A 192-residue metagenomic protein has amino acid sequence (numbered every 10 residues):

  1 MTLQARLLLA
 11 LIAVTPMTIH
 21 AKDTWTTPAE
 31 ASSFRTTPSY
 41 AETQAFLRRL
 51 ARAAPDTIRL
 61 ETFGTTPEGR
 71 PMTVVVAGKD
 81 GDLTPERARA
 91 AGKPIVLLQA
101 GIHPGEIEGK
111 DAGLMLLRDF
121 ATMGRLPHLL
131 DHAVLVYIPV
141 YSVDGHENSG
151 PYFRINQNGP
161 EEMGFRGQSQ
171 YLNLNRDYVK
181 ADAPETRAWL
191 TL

Functional and structural regions predicted by a protein language model:
M1-L8: Bacterial N-terminal signal peptides that target proteins for export
A10-I19: Hydrophobic h-region of N-terminal signal peptides that target proteins for export in Gram-negative bacteria
I19-A21, A31: Boundary at the C-terminal end of the N-terminal hydrophobic targeting segment
E42-V96: Soluble metallo-hydrolase cores and metallopeptidase-like ectodomains found primarily in the secretory/periplasmic
R89-I102, I107-L192: Active-site/substrate-binding loop(s) of hydrolase catalytic cores
